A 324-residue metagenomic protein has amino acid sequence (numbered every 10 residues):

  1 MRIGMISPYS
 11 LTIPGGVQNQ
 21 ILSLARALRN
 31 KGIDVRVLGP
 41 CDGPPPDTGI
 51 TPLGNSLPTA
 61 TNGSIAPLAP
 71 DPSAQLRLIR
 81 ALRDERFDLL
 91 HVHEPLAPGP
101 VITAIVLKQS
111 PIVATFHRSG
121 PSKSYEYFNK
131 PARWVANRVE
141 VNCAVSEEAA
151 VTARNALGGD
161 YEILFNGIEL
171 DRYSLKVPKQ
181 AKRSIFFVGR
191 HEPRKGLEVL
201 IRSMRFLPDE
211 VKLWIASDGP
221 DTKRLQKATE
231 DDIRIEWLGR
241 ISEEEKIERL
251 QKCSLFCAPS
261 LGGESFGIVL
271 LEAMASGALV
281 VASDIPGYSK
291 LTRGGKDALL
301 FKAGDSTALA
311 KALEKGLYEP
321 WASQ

Functional and structural regions predicted by a protein language model:
I6-P14, I21-P72, R80-A81, G219-P220: N-terminal strand-loop element at the rim of the active site of nucleotide-sugar-dependent glycosyltransferases
C41, E148, G167: Carbohydrate-associated surface elements
G120-N142, A149, N155-A156: Membrane-proximal helix-turn-helix segments that form the acceptor-binding/catalytic region of lipid-linked
V151-R154, F165-R183: Acidic anion/phosphate-binding donor-loop and adjacent secondary structure in glycosyltransferase catalytic cores
K176-P208, L213-W214: Conserved donor-binding/catalytic core segment of Leloir-type glycosyltransferases
K223-I247: Nucleotide-activated donor-binding/catalytic signature segment of Leloir-type glycosyltransferases, i.e., the conserved
L279-A282: Short hydrophobic beta-strand element within catalytic cores of glycosyltransferases and related nucleotide-activated
G294-G295, L299-S306, K315-W321: Conserved acidic donor-binding segment of nucleotide-sugar-dependent glycosyltransferases
